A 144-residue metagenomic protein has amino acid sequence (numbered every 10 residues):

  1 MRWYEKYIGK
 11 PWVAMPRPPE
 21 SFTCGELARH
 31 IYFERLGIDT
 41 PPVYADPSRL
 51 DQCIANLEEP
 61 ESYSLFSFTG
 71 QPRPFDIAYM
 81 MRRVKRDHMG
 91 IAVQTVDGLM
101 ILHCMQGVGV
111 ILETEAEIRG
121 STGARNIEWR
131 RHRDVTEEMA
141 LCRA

Functional and structural regions predicted by a protein language model:
M1-T69, P74, M81-R83, D87-H88 (+1 more regions): N-terminal capping segments
F66, V84-A144: Aromatic- and glycine-rich peptidoglycan recognition patches
